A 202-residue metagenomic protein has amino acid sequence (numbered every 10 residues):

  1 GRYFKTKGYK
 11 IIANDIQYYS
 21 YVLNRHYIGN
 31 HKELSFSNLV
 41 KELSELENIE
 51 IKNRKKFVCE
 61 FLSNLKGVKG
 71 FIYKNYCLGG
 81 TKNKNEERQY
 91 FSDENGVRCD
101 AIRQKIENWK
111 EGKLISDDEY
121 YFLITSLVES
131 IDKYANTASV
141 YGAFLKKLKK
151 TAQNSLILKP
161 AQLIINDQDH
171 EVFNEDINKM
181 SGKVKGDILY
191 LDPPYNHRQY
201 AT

Functional and structural regions predicted by a protein language model:
G1-Y3, A13-S20, K185-A201: Conserved proline-anchored active-site loop of SAM-dependent methyltransferases that bridges a beta-strand
K10, Q17-I164, H197-T202: Class I S-adenosyl-L-methionine-dependent methyltransferase module
I11-A13, V172: Conserved beta-strand scaffold positions in the cores of enzyme catalytic domains, especially in NTP/NDP-utilizing
L34-N38, Q168-D176: Conserved SAM-binding strand-loop segment of SAM-dependent methyltransferases
E94, D118, V172-E175, I188: Short, well-structured alpha-helical interface segments that form or flank functional binding sites
S126-V128, E175-I177, L191-Y195: Short, well-ordered beta-to-alpha junction loops that form the rim of enzyme active sites and present histidine/acidic
K179-K185: Short conserved loop adjoining the S-adenosyl-L-methionine
